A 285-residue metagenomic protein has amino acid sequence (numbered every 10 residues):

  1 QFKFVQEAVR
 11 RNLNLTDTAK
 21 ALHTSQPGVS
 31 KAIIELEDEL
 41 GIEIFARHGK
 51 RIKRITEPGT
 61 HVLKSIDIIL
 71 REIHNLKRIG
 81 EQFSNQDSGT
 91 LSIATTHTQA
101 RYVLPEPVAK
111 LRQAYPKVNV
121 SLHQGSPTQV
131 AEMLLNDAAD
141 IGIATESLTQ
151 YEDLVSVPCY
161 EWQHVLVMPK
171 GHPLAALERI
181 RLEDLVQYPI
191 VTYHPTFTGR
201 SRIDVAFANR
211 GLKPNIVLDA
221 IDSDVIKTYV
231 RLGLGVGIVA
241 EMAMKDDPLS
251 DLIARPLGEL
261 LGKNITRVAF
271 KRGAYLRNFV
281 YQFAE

Functional and structural regions predicted by a protein language model:
A8-S25: Short helix-boundary/capping micro-motifs
E37-E57: A short LG(V/I)-centered, amphipathic sequence patch enriched for acidic residue(s) preceding the LG motif
K64, F83, E106-K110, P127-H164 (+3 more regions): Short beta-strand-centered segments that line the small-molecule binding cleft or hinge of alpha/beta clamshell
S88-Q150, K213, D219-A220: Central regulatory/effector-binding core of bacterial HTH transcription factors
V103, L252-E285: A late-sequence structural motif
S126-A139, T145, T196-I253: Hydrophobic hinge/microswitch elements
T145, A175, P189-R210, L276-A284: Secondary-structure junction motif
D153-I190: Flexible hinge/capping segments at coil-to-helix
